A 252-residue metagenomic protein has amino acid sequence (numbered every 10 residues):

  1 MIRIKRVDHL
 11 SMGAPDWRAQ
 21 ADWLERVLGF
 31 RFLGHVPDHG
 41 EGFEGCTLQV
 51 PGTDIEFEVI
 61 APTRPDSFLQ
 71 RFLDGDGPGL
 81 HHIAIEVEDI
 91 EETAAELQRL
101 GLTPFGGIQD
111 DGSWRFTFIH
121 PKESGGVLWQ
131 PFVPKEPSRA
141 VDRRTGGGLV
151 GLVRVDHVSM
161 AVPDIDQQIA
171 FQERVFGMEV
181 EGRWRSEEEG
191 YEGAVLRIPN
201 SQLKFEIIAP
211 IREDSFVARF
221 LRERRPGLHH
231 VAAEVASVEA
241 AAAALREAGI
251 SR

Functional and structural regions predicted by a protein language model:
M1-A21, P78-V87, P134-I169, P226-V231: N-terminal beta-strand motif that seeds the catalytic metal site of vicinal oxygen chelate
I2-S11, R18, D22-P51: An N-terminus-focused feature that recognizes amino-terminal "leader" regions
Q20-V27, L97, Q168-E173, L245: Conserved active-site tyrosine of GNAT-family acetyltransferases
L28-P37, G101-I108, G177-R185, E247-R252: Short secondary-structure junctions
R31-D74, R115-E136, E179-R222: Conserved short beta-strand elements that form part of the metal-binding/catalytic scaffold of enzyme active sites
T47, E56, E91-G151, E192-R197 (+3 more regions): Vicinal oxygen chelate
L73-A84, A95, L221-A236, A241-A243: Short, solvent-exposed interaction modules
G148-S201: Conserved small-residue-rich
